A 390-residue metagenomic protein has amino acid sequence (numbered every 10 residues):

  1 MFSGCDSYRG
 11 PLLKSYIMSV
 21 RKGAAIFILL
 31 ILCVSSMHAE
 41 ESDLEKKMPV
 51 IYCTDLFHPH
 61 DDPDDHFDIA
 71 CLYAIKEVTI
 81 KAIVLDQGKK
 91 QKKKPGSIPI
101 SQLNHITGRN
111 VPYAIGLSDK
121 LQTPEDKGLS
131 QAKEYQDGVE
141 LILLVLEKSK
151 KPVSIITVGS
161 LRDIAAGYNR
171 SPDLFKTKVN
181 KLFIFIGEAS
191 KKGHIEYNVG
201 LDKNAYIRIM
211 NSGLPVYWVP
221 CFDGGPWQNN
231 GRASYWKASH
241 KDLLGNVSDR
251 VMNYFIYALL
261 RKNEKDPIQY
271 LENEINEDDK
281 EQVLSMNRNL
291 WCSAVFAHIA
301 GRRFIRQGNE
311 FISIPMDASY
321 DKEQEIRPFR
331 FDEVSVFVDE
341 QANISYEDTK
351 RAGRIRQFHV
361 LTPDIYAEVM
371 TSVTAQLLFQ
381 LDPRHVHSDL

Functional and structural regions predicted by a protein language model:
M1, V20, D389-L390: A positional/structural detector of protein chain ends, strongest at the extreme C-terminus and weakly at the extreme
G4-C5, R9, L29: Generic detector of N-terminal low-structure segments
L12-A25: Bacterial N-terminal signal peptides that target proteins for export
K22-S36: Cleavable N-terminal signal peptides of Sec/SRP-targeted secreted and luminal proteins
E40-P49, F67-I75, T79, G200 (+2 more regions): Conformational coupling and interaction surfaces
D43-I98, D126-S234: Active-site histidine-anchored catalytic micro-motif
D43-K47, Y52, K92-K148, I355 (+4 more regions): Metal-dependent C-N hydrolase catalytic cores
